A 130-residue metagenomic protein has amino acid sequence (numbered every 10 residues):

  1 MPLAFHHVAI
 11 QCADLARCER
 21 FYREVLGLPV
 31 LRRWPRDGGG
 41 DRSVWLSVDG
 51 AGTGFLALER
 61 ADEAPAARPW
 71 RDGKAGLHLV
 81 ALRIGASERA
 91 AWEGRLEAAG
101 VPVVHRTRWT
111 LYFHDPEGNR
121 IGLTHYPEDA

Functional and structural regions predicted by a protein language model:
M1-F5, C12-R32, V48-V103, H114-A130: Glyoxalase I/VOC metalloenzyme domain signal
W34-D41, A130: Short glycine/proline-centered loop/turn elements that form peptide/ligand docking sites
D41-R42, D115: Short Asp/Glu-rich motifs
V44-L46: Short acidic loop-to-beta-strand element that houses the catalytic metal-binding Asp/Glu of nuclease active sites
R106-R108: Short, small/polar residue-rich loop motifs at catalytic or cofactor-binding pockets
